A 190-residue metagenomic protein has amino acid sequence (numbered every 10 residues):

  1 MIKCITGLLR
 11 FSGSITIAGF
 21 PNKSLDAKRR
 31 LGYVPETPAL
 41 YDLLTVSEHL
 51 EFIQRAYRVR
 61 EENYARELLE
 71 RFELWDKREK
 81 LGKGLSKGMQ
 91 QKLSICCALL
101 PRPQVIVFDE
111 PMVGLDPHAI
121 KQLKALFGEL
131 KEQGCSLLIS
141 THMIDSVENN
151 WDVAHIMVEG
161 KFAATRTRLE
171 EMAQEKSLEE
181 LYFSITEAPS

Functional and structural regions predicted by a protein language model:
T6: Helix-to-loop junction immediately C-terminal to a conserved catalytic motif
F11-A27: Conserved ABC transporter NBD signature motif
E51, E62-K77: Conserved ABC ATPase "signature" region
L81-G88: Conserved ABC ATPase signature
I95: Hydrophobic anchor residue at the start of the ABC signature
I106-E110: Catalytic Walker B motif of ABC-type/P-loop ATPase nucleotide-binding domains
K161-F183: Conserved beta-strand-loop-alpha-helix hinge in the C-terminal portion of ABC ATPase nucleotide-binding domains
